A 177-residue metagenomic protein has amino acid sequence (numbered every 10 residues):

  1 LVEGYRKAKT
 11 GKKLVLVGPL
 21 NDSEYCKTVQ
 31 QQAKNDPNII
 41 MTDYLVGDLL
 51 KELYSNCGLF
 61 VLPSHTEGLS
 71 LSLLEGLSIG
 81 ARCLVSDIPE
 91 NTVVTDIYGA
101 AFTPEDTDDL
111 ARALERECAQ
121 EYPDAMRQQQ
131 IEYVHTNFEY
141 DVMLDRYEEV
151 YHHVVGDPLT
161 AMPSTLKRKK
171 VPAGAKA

Functional and structural regions predicted by a protein language model:
G18, C26-D48: Nucleotide-activated donor-binding/catalytic signature segment of Leloir-type glycosyltransferases, i.e., the conserved
Y44-L45, E52-C57: Short alpha-helical donor nucleotide-sugar binding micro-motif in glycosyltransferases
H65: Aromatic "clamp/platform" in nucleotide-sugar-dependent glycosyltransferases that forms part of the donor/acceptor
S78, R82-V85: Short hydrophobic beta-strand element within catalytic cores of glycosyltransferases and related nucleotide-activated
A100-D108, R116-E121: Conserved acidic donor-binding segment of nucleotide-sugar-dependent glycosyltransferases
D124-N137, E149: A short, well-ordered alpha-helix in the C-terminal region of glycosyltransferases
Y140-A177: C-terminal alpha-helical cap of glycosyltransferases
